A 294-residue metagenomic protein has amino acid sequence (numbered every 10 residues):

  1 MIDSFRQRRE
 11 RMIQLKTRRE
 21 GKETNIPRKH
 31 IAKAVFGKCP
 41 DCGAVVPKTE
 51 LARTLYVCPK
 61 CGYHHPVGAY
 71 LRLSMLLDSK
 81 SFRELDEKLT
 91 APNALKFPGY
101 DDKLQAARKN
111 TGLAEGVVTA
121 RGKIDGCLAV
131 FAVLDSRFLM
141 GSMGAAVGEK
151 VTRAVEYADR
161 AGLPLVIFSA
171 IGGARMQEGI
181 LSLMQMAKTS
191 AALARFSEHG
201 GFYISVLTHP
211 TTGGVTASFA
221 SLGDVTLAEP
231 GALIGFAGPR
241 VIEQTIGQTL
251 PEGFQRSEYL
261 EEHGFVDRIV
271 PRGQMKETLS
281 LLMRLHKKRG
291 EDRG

Functional and structural regions predicted by a protein language model:
M1-P27: N-terminal alpha-helical interaction blocks
K29-A32: N-terminal targeting/trafficking signals and adjacent low-complexity tails
F36, L55: Residues immediately within or flanking Cys/His clusters that coordinate Zn2+ in small zinc-binding modules
C39-C42, C58-C61: Short cysteine-rich clusters marking metal-coordination/redox-active sites
V45-V46, H64-H65: Cys/His-rich microdomains that often coordinate metals
V67-G141: Long, charge-rich boundary regions
V118-S197, I204: Cleft-lining beta-strand/loop regions that shape enzyme active-site pockets
S169-G290: Conserved catalytic cores of soluble enzyme domains, especially glycine-rich substrate-binding beta-alpha loops
